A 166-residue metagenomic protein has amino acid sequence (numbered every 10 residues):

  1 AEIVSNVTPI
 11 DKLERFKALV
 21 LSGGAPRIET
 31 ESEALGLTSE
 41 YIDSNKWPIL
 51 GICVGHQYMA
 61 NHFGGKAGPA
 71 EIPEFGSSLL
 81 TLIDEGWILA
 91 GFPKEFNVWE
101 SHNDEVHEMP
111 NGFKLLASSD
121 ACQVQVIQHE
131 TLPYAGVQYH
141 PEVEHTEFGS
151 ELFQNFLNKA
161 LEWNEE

Functional and structural regions predicted by a protein language model:
A1-G51, F63, L161: Flexible gly/pro-rich beta->alpha loop and the following alpha-helix that scaffold active-site loops
A1-V4, F113, H140, E166: Generic low-polarity alpha-helical segments
D11, G36-Y41, L50-I52, Q57-E151 (+1 more regions): Pocket-forming structural segment of enzyme catalytic cores
F153-E165: Short, hydrophobic alpha-helical segments
